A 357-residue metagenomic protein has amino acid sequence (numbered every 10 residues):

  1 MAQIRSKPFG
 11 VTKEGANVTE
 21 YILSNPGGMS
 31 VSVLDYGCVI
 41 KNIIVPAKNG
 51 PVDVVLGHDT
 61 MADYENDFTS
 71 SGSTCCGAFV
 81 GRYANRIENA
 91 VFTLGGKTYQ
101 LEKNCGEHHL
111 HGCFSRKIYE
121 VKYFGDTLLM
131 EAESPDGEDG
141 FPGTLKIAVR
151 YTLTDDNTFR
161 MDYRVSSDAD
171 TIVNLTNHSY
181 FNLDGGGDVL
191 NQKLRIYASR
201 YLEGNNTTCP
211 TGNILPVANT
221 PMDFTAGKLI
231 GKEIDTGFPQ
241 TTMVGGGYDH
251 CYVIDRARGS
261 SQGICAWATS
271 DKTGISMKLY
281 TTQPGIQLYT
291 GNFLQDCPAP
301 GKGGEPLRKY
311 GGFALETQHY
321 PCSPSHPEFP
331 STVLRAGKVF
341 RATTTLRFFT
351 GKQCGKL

Functional and structural regions predicted by a protein language model:
M1-L357: An exposed, glycine/acidic-rich loop-and-rim segment of catalytic or binding clefts
